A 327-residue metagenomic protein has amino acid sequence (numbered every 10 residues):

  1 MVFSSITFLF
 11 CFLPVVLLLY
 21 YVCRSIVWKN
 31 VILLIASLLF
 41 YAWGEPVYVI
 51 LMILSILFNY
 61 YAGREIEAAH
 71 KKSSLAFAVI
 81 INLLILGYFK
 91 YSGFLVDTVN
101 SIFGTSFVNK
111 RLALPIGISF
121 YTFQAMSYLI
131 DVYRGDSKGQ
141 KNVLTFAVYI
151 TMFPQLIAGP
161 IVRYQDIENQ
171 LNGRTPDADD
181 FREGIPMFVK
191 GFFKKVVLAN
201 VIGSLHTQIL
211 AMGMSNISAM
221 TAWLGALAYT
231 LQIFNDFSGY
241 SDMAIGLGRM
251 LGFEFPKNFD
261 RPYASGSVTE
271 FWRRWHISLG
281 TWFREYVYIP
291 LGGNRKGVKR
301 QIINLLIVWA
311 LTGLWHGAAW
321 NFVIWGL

Functional and structural regions predicted by a protein language model:
M1-L327: Membrane-embedded transmembrane alpha-helical bundles that form the catalytic cores of multi-pass lipid-modifying
